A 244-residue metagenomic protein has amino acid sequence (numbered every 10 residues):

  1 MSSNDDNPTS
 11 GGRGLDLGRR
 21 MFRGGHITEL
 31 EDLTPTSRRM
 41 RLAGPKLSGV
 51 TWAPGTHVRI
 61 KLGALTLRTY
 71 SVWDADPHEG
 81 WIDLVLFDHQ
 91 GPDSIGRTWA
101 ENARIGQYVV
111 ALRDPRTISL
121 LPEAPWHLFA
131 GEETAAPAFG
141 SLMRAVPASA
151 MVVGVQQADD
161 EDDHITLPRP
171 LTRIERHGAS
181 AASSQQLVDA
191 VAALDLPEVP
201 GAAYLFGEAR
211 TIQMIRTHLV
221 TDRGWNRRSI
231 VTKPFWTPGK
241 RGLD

Functional and structural regions predicted by a protein language model:
M1-D244: Extended, composition-driven regions rather than compact fold-specific motifs
